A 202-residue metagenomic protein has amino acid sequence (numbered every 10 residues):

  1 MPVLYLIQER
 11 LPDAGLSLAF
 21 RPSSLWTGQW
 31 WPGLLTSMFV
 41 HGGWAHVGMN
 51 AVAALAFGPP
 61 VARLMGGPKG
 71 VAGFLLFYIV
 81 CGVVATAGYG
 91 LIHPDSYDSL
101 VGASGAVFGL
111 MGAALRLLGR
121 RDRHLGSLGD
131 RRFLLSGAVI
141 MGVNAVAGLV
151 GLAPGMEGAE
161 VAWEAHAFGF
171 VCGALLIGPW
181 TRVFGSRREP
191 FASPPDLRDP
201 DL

Functional and structural regions predicted by a protein language model:
M1-L202: A detector for small-residue-rich transmembrane helices and their helix-helix packing motifs
